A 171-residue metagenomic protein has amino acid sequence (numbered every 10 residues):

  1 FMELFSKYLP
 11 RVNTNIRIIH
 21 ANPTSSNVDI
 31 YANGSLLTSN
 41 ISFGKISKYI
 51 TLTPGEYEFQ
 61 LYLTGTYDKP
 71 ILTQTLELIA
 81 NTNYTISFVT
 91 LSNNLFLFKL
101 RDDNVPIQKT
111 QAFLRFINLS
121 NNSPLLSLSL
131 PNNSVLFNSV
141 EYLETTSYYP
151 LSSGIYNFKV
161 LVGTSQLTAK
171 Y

Functional and structural regions predicted by a protein language model:
F1-Y171: Intrinsically disordered, low-complexity polar regions and short flexible loop motifs
